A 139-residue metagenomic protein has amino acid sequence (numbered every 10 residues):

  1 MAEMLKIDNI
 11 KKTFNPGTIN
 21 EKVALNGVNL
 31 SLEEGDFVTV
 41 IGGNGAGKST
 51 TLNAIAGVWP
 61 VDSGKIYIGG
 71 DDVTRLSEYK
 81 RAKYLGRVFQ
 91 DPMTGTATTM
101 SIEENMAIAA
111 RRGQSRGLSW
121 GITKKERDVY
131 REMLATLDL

Functional and structural regions predicted by a protein language model:
A2-M4, T13-G27, S77: A short, flexible loop at the N-terminus of ABC-type nucleotide-binding domains that lies
K6, I122-L139: Conserved ABC ATPase "signature" region
T18, K22, P60, D72-G86 (+2 more regions): ABC ATPase NBD coupling module
I41-G43: The feature captures the beta-strand-to-loop junction immediately N-terminal to the Walker
A56: Helix-to-loop junction immediately C-terminal to a conserved catalytic motif
G64-D72: Conserved ABC transporter NBD signature motif
T99-S115: Q-loop/switch helix immediately C-terminal to the Walker
